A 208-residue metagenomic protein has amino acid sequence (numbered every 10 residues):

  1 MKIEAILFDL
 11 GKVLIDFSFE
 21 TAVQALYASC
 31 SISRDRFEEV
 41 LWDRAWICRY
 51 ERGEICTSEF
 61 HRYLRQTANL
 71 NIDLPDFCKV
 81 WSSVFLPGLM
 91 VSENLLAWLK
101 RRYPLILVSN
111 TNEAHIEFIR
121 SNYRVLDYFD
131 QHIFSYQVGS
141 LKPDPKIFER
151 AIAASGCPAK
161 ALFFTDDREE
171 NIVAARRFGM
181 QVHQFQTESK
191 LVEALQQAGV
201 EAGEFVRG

Functional and structural regions predicted by a protein language model:
M1-E4, N112-E113, E117-G208: Asp-based, Mg2+/Mn2+-dependent phosphohydrolase catalytic module
M1-W42, R177: Active-site neighborhood of HAD-like aspartate-dependent phosphohydrolases
L7, I106-V108, F163: Conserved hydrophobic packing residues within short motifs/helices of P-loop NTPase cores of ABC-family ATPases
D9-K12, G53, L99, L107 (+2 more regions): Generic structural signal for small/hydrophobic residues in well-ordered secondary structure, especially within
T21, A25, A45, E59 (+8 more regions): Alpha-helical elements of Rossmann-like donor-binding domains used by nucleotide-donor carbohydrate transfer enzymes
C30-L41, N69-K79, V200-V206: Short, surface-exposed acidic
I47-M90: Metal-dependent phosphoesterase signature
P75-I106, P145: Short, acidic loop-to-helix structural element flanking the phosphoryl-transfer center in phosphate-processing enzymes
